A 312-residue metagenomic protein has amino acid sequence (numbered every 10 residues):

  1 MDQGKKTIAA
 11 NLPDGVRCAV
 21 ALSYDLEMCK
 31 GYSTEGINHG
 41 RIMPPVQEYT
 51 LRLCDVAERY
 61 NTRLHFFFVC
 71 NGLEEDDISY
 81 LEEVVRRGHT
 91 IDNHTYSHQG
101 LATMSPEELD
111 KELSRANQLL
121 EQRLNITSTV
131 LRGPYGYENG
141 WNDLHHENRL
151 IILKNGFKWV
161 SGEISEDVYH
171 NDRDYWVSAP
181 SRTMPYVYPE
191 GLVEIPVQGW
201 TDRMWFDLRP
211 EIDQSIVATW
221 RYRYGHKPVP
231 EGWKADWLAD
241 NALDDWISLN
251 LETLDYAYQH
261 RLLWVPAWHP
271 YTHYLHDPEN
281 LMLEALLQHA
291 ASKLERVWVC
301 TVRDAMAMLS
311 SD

Functional and structural regions predicted by a protein language model:
M1-D55: N-terminal regions that are enriched for targeting/export leaders and immediately downstream pro/stem segments
D2-D14, I126, G133-A257: Active-site-adjacent pocket scaffolds in enzyme catalytic domains
Q3-K5, A57-N61, D240-D312: C-terminal domain-boundary segment and adjacent tail
S23-D25, D92, V299: Generic enzyme active-site microenvironment
N38-G40, G100-A102, E231-L243, P270-T272: Surface-exposed cleft-lining segments at the edges of enzyme active sites
M43-Q47, P106-S114, N142, H146 (+2 more regions): Non-membrane alpha-helical structural segments and their capping/turn regions in soluble enzymes
T50-C54, I78-E82, D110-Q118, R149 (+2 more regions): Generic structural signal for well-ordered alpha-helices, preferentially at hydrophobic/aromatic core positions
E58-H145, F157, G162-H170, P189-I212 (+1 more regions): Metal-dependent polysaccharide deacetylase catalytic core of the NodB/CE4 family, i.e., the active-site-bearing domain
